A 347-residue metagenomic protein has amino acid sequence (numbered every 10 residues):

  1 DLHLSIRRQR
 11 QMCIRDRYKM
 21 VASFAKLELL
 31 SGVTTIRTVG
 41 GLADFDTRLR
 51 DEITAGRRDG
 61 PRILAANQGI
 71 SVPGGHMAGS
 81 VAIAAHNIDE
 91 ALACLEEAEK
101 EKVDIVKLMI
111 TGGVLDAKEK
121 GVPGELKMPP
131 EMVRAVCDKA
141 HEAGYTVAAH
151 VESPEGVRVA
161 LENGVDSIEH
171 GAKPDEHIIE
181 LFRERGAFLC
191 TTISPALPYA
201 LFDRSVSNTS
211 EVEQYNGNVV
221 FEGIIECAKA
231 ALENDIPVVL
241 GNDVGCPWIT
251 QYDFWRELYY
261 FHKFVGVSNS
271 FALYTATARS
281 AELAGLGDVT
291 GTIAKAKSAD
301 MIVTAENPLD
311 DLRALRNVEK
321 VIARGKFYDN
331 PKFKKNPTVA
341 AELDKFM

Functional and structural regions predicted by a protein language model:
D1-I14: Single conserved hydrophobic/aromatic residue that forms the stacking wall/gate of nucleotide- or nucleobase-binding
R8-Q11, G41, R57-V81: Metal-cofactor-binding active-site regions of metalloenzymes
Q11, R15-D59, I83-K107, D138: Alpha-helical scaffold segments that flank or form the walls of functional sites
S31, G41-T47, S71-P73, G112-A117 (+4 more regions): Active-site environment of divalent metal-dependent phosphoester hydrolases
D46, D116-E119, V157-N163, P195-N208 (+3 more regions): Histidine/acidic-residue-rich catalytic or RNA/ligand-binding cores of hydrolases and nuclease-related proteins
R48, D89-M109, G113-L189, S205-N208 (+2 more regions): Histidine/acidic residue-rich metal-binding segments in metalloenzymes
E142, T146, T209-V212, E222-N307 (+1 more regions): His/Asp/Glu-enriched, well-ordered alpha-helical/loop segment that forms or immediately abuts the divalent-metal
A276-A278, K295-A341: C-terminal cap of metal-dependent C-N hydrolases
